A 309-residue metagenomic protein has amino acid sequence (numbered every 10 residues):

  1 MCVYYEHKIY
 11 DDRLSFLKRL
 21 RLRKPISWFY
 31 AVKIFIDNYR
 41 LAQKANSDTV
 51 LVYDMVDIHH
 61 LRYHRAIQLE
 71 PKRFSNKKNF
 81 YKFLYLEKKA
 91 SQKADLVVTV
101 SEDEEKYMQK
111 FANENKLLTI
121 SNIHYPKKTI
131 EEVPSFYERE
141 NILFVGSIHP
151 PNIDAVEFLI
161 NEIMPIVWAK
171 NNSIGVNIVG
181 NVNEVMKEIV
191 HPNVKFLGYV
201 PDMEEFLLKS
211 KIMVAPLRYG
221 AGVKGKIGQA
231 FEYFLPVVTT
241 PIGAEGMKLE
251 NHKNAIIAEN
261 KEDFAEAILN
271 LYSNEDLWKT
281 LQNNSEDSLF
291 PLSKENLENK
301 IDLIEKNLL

Functional and structural regions predicted by a protein language model:
L20, N46-K82, K106, Y137-E138: Acceptor-binding helix/loop patch of EC 2.4 sugar-transfer enzymes, predominantly nucleotide-sugar-dependent
K72, Q92, L96-V98, E102 (+1 more regions): Conserved catalytic-core segment of nucleotide-activated headgroup transferases in glycan assembly
D95, L208-G222, Y233-L235: Acidic donor-binding loop of glycosyltransferase active sites
K226-A230, P236-T240: Short hydrophobic beta-strand element within catalytic cores of glycosyltransferases and related nucleotide-activated
P241-H252, I256-I257: Short acidic/histidine- and often glycine-rich active-site loop of Leloir-type glycosyltransferases that engages
A255-E262, N270-E275: Conserved acidic donor-binding segment of nucleotide-sugar-dependent glycosyltransferases
L277-P291, L303: A short, well-ordered alpha-helix in the C-terminal region of glycosyltransferases
K294-L309: C-terminal alpha-helical cap of glycosyltransferases
